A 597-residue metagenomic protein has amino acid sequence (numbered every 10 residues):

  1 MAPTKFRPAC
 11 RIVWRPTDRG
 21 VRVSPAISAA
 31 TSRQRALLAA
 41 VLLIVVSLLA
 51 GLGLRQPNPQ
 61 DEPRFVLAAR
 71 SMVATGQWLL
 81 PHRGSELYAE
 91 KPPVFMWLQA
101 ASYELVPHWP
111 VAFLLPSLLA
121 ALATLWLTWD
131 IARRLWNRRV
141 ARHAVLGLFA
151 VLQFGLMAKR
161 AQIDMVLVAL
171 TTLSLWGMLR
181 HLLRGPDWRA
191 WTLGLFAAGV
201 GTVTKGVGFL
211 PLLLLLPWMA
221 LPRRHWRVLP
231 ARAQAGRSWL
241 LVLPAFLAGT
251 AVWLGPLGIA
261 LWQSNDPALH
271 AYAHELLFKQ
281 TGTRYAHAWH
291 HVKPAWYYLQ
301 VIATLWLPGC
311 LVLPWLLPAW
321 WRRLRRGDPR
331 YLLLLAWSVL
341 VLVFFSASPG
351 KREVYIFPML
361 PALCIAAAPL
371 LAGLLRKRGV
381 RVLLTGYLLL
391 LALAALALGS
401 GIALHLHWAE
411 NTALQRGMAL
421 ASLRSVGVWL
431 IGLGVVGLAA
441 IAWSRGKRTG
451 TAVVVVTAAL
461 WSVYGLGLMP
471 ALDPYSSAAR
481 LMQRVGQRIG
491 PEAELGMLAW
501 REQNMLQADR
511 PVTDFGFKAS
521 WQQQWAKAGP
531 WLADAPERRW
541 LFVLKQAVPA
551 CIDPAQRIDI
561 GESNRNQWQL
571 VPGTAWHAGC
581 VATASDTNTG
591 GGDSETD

Functional and structural regions predicted by a protein language model:
G20-A30, Q34, W188, T192 (+1 more regions): Membrane-embedded architecture of ER/inner-membrane glycosylation machinery
R35-A40, T128-A150: Transmembrane-helix signature of polytopic, membrane-embedded enzymes that assemble or transfer cell-envelope glycans
L54-R70, Q77-L80, E86-L98, H108-V111 (+3 more regions): Extracytoplasmic catalytic/substrate-binding loops of multi-pass membrane glycan-assembly enzymes
F65-S71, F196-A197, T204, F209-R352 (+2 more regions): Transmembrane-lumen/periplasm boundary regions of multi-pass, lipid-linked membrane glycan transferases
L114, L156-L167: Short acidic/glycine- and proline-prone juxtamembrane loop motifs at membrane-interface regions of multi-pass membrane
L115-L135, L173: Transmembrane-helix motifs of polytopic, lipid-linked glycan transferases
L125-L127, L167-R184, L363-A366: Specific aromatic-rich, kink-prone transmembrane helix
L135, S174-L193, G201, L371-L374: Membrane-interface transmembrane helices that cradle and orient dolichyl/undecaprenyl
